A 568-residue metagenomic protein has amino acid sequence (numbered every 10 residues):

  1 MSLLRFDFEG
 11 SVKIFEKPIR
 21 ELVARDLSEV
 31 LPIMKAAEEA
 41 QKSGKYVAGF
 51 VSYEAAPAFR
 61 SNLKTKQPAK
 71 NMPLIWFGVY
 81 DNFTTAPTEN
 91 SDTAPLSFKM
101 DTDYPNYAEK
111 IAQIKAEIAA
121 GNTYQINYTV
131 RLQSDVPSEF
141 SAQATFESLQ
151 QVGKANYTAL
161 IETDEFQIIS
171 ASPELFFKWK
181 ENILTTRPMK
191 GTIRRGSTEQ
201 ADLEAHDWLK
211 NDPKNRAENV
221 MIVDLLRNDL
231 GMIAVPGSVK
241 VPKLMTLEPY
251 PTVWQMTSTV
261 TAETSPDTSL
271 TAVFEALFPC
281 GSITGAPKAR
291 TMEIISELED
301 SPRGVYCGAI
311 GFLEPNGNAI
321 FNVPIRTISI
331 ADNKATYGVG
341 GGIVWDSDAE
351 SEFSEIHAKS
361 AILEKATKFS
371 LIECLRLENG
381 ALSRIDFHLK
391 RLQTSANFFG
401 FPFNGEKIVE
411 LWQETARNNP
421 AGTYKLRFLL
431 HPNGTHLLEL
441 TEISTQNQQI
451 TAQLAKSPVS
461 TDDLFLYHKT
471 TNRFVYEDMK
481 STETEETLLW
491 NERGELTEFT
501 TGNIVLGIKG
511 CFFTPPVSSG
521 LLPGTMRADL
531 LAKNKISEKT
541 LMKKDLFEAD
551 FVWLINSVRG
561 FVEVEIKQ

Functional and structural regions predicted by a protein language model:
M1-C374, E378, L489-N491: Extended alpha-helical targeting/anchoring segments, especially N-terminal organellar/secretory targeting helices
N219, T252, M256, V323 (+3 more regions): Helix-start/capping segments and mature chain N-termini
